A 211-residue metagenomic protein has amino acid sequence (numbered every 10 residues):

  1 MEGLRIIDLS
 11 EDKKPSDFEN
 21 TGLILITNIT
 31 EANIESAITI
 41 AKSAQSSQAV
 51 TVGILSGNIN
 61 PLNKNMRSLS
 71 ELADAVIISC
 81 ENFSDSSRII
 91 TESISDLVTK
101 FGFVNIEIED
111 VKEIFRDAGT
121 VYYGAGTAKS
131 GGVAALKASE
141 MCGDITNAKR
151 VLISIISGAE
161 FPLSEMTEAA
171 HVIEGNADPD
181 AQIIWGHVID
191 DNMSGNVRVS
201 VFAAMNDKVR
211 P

Functional and structural regions predicted by a protein language model:
M1-P211: Tubulin/FtsZ superfamily GTPase core signature
